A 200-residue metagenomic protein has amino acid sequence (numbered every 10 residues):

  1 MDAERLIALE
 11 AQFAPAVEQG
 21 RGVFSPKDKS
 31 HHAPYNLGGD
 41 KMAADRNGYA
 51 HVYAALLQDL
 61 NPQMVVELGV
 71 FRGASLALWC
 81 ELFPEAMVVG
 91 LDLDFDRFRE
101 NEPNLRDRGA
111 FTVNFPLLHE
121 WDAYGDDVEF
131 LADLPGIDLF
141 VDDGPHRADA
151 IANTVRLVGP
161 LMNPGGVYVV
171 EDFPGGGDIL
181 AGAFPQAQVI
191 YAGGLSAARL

Functional and structural regions predicted by a protein language model:
M1-L200: A short alpha-helical cap/connector motif
